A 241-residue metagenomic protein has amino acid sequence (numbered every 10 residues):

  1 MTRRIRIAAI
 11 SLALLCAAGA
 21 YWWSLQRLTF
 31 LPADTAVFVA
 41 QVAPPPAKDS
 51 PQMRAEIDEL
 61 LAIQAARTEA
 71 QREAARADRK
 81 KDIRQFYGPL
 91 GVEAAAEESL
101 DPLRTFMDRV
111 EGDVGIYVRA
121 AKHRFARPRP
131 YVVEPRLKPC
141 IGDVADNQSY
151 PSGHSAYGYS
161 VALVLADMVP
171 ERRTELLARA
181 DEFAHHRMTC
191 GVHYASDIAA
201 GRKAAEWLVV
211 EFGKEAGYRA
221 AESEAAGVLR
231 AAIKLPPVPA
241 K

Functional and structural regions predicted by a protein language model:
M1-A13: N-terminal Sec-pathway targeting helices
L14-A20: Hydrophobic h-region of N-terminal signal peptides that target proteins for export in Gram-negative bacteria
Y21-T189, A221: Hydrophobic alpha-helical bundle signature of multipass membrane enzymes
P128-Y131, G158-S160, I198-E206, A226-L229: Short alpha-helical linear motifs
E182-G213: Interfacial helix-loop-helix junctions of multi-pass membrane proteins
G213-K241: Acidic, carboxylate-rich catalytic segments that either coordinate divalent cations
